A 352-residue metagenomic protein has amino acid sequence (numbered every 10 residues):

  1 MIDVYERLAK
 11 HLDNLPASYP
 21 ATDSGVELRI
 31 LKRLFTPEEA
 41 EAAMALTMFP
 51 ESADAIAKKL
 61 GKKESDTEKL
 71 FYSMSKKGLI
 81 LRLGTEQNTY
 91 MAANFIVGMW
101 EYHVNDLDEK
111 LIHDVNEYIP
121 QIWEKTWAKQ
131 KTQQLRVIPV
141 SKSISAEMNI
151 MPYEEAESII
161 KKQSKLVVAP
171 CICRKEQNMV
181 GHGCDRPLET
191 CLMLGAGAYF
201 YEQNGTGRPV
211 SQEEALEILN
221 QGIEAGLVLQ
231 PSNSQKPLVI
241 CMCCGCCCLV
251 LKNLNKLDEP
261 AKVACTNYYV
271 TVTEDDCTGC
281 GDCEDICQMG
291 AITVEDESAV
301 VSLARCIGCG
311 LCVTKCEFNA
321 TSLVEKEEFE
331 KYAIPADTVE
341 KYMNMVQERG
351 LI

Functional and structural regions predicted by a protein language model:
M1-L28: Long, low-complexity, charged/polar intrinsically disordered regions in eukaryotic proteins
F49-L60: Short acidic, hydrophobic short linear motifs in intrinsically disordered regions
L60-K76: Short amphipathic alpha-helical interaction segments
K62, Y90, L227-Q235, L257-G308 (+1 more regions): Ferredoxin-like iron-sulfur electron-transfer modules
S75-E86, I292-T293, T321-S322: A short, conserved structural fragment
N88-E124: Short, amphipathic alpha-helical interaction segments positioned at domain boundaries
I122-Y269: Catalytic cores of enzyme domains
L303-I352: Flanking helices and flexible, charged tails adjoining ferredoxin-like Fe-S electron-transfer domains in multi-subunit
